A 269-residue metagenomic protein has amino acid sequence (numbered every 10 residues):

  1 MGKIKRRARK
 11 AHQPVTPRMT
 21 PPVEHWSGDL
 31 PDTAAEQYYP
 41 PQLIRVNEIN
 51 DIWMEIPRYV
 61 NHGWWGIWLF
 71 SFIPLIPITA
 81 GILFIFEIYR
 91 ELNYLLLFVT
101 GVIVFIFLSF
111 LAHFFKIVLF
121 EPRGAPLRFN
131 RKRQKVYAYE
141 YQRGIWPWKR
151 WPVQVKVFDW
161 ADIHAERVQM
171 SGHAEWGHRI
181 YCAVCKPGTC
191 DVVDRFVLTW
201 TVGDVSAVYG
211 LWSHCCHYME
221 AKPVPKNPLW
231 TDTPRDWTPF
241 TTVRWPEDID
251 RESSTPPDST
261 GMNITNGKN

Functional and structural regions predicted by a protein language model:
M1-N50, A183-N269: Terminal and domain-flanking low-complexity segments
V46-N47, I52-I67, K132, A165-E166 (+1 more regions): N-terminal "first-domain core" detector
W53-P126, V243-N269: Alpha-helical transmembrane spans
P126, P152-V157, C190-V197: Short, mixed charged/polar active-site loops that provide acid/base catalysis or chelate metal/phosphate cofactors
R128-G144: Membrane-cytosol interface motif
V136, K149-S171: Phosphoinositide-dependent membrane-docking surfaces
Q142-P152, N269: Alpha-helical membrane-targeting segments
D162-G188: Hydrophobic alpha-helical transmembrane segments and immediately flanking/interface helices in integral membrane
